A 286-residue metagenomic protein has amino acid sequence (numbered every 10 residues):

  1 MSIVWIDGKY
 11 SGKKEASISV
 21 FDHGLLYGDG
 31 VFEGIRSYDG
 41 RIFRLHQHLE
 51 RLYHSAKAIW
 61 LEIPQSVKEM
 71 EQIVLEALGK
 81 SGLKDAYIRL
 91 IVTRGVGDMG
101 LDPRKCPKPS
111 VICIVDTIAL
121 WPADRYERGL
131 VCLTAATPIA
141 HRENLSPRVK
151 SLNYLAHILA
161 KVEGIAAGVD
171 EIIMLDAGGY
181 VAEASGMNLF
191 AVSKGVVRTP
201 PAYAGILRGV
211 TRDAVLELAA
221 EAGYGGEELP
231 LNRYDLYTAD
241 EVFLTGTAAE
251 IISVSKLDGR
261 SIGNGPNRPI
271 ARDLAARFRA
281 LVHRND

Functional and structural regions predicted by a protein language model:
M1-I173, A177-Y180, Y203, L207 (+1 more regions): Conserved alpha/beta cores of soluble small-molecule-handling proteins
K13-E15, D116-T117, S185-K194: Short beta->alpha transition motifs characteristic of CBS
R198: NTP/phosphate- and nucleic-acid-binding module
